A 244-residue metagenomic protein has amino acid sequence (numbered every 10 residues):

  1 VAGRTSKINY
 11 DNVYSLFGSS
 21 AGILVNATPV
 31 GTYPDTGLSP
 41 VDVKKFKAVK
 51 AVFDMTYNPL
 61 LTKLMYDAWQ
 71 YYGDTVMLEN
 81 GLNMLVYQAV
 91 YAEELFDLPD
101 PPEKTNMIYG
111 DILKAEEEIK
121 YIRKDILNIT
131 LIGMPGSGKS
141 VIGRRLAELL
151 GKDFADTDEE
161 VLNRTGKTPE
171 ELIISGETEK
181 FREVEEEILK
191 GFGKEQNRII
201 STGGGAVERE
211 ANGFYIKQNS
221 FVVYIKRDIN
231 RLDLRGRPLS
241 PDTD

Functional and structural regions predicted by a protein language model:
V1-I23, A27-P40, T168: Adenosine-nucleotide cofactor-binding segment
T32-V52, K63, D67, E208-G213: Rossmann-fold NAD(P) dinucleotide-binding segment
K50-I108: Rossmann-fold NAD(P)-binding glycine/threonine-rich loop
L131: Hydrophobic anchor at the beta1->P-loop junction of P-loop NTPases
M134: P-loop (Walker A) phosphate-binding loop of NTP-binding proteins
S140: Walker A/P-loop
E159-K217: ATP-dependent small-molecule kinase phosphotransfer cores that center on conserved nucleotide phosphate-binding segments
Q218-D244: A glycine- and Lys/Arg-enriched "phosphate-lid" helix/loop adjacent to the NTP-binding pocket of small-molecule kinases
